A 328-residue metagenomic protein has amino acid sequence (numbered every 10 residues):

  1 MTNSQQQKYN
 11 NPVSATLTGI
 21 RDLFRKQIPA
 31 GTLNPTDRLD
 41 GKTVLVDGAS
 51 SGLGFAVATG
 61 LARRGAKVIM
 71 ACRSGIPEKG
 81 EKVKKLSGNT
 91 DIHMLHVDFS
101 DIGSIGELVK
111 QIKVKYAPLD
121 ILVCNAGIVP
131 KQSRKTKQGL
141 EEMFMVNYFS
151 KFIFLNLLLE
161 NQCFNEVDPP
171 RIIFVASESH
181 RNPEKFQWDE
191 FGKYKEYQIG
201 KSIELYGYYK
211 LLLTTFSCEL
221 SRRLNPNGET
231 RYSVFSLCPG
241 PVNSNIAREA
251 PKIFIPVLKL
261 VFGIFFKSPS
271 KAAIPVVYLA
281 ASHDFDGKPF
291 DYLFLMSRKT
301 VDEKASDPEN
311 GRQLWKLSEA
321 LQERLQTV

Functional and structural regions predicted by a protein language model:
M1-N3: Context-dependent free N-terminus signature
Q5-A15, D22-R248, R324-V328: Rossmann-fold NAD(P)H-dependent dehydrogenase/reductase core
G60, L108, F216, A272-V276 (+2 more regions): Alpha-helical packing segments of well-folded alpha/beta enzyme cores
F99, R134, F266, A305-E309: Intrinsic disorder
S104, S150, L212, S268-K271 (+2 more regions): Soluble or luminal CAZymes and related metallo-dependent hydrolases
S236, L260-T300, P308-R312: C-terminal helical subdomain
P251-K252: Mobile gating loops/cap/lid regions near enzyme active sites that modulate substrate access
E303-V328: C-terminal amphipathic/interface module of NAD(P)-dependent oxidoreductases and related NAD-binding regulators
